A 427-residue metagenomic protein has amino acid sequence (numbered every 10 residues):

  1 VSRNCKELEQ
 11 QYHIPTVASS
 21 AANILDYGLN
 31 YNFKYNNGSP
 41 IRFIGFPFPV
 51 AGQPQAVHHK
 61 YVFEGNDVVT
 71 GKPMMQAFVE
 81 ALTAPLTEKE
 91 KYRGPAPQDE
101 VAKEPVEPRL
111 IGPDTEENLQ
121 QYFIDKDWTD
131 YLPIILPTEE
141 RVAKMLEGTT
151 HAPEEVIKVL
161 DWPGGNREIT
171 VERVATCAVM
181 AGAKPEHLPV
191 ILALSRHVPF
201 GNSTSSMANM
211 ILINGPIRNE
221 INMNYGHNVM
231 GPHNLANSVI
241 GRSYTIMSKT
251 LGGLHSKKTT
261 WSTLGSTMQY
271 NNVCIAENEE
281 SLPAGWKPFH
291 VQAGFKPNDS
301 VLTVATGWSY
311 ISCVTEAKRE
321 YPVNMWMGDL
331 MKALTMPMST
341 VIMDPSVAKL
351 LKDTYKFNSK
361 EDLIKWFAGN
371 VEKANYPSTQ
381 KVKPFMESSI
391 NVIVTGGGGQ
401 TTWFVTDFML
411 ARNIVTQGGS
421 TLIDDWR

Functional and structural regions predicted by a protein language model:
V1-Y12: Short Gly/Thr/Asp-enriched flexible loops that form oxyanion-binding sites at enzyme active sites
K6, V101-R427: Non-transmembrane, aqueous-exposed alpha-helical and coiled segments at domain scale
P15-S20: Short hydrophobic alpha-helical runs that function as membrane-insertion/retention elements
A21-I24, F48-A51, P216, S346: Short, ordered loop/turn segments at secondary-structure junctions
I24-N37: Glycine-rich, charge-decorated loop segments at or immediately adjacent to ligand/cofactor-binding or catalytic sites
S39-Q53: Mobile beta-alpha loop/short-helix "lid" or hinge segments that flank ligand
A51-Y92: A charged, well-structured terminal subsegment
T87-R109: N-terminal accessory regions of nucleic-acid-interacting proteins
